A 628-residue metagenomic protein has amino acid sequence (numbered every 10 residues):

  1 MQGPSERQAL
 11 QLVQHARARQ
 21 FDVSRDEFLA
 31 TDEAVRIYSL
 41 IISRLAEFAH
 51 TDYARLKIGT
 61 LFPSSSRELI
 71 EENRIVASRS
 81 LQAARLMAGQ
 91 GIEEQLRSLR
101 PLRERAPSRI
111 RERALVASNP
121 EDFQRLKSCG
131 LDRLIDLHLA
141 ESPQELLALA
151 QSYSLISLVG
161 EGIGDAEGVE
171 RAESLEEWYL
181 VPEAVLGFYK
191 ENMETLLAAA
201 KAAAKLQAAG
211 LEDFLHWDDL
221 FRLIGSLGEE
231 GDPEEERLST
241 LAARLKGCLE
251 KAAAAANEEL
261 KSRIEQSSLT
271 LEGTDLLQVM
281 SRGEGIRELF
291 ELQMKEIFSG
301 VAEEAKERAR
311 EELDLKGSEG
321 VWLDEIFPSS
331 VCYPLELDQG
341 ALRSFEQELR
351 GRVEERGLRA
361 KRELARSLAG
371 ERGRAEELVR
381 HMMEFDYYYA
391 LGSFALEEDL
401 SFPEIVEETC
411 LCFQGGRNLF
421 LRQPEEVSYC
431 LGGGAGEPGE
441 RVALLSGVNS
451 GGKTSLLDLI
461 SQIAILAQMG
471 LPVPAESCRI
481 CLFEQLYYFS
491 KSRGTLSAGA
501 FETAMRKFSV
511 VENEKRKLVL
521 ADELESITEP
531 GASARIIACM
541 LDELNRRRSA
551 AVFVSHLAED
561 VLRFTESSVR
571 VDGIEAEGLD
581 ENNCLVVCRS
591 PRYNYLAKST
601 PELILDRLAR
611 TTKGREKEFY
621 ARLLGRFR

Functional and structural regions predicted by a protein language model:
M1-Y179, E183-L444, A475-R479: Alpha-helical coupling/stalk and coiled-coil linker elements that connect catalytic or binding modules and transmit
R380-V448, L466-L520, I527, N594 (+2 more regions): Conserved NTPase motor "head" modules and their coupling/switch loops across ABC/AAA+ ATPases, GTPases, and GHKL ATPases
M383, D458, S599, L603: Short alpha-helical basic/polar micro-motif
G452-T454: Conserved lysine of the Walker
L456-D458, Q462: Post-Walker A alpha-helix
A464, Q468-M469, T565-S568: Active-site catalytic pocket residues across diverse enzymes, especially alpha/beta-hydrolases
C478-R479, T503-R628: C-terminal lobe/lid and adjacent interdomain/linker elements of RecA-like ASCE P-loop ATPase modules
